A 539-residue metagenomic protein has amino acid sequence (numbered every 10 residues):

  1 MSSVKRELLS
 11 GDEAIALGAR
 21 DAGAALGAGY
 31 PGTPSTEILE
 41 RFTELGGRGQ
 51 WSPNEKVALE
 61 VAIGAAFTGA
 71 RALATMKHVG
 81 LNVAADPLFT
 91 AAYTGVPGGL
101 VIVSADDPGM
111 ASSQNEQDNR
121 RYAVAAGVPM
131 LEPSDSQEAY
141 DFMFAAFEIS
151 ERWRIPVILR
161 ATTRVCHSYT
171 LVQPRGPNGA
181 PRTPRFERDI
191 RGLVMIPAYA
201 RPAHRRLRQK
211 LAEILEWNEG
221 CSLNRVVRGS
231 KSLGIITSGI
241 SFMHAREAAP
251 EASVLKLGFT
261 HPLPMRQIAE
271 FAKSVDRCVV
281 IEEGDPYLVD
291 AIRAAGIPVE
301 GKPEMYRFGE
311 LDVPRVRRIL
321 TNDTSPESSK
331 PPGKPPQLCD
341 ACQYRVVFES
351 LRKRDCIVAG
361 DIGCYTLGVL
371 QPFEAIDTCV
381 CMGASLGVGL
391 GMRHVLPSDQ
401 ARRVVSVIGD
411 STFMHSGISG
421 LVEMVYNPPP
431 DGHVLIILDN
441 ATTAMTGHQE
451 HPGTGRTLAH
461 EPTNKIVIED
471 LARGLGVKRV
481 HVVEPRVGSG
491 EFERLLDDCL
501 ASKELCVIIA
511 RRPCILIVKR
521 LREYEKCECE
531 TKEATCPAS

Functional and structural regions predicted by a protein language model:
M1-D12, A22, P133-V347, D355-C356 (+3 more regions): Flexible, low-complexity linker and terminal segments
M1-S136, R164, R228-G229, V289 (+1 more regions): Thiamine diphosphate
G27, I102-S104, V280-E282, V434-D439: Short internal beta-strands
A28, L73, L233-I236, V279 (+3 more regions): Conserved beta-strand elements of the Class I
P34-E37, A58-L59, L81-V83, P108-A111 (+10 more regions): Flexible loop/turn segments at secondary-structure boundaries
R41-L45, A245-L255, D470-K478: Short helix-loop-beta junction
Q50, P129-L131, S253-L255, R479-H481: Structural signal for short hydrophobic segments within the conserved structured cores of catalytic domains across
S112, V369-V507, I515-K526: Thiamine diphosphate
